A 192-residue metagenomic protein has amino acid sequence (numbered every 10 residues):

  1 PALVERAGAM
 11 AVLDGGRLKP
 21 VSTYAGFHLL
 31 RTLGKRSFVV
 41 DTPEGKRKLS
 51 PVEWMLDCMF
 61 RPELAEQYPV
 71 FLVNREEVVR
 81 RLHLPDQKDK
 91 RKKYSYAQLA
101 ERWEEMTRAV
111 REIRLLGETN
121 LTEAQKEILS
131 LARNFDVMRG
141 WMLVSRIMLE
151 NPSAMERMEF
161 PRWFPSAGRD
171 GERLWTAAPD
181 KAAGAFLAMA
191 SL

Functional and structural regions predicted by a protein language model:
P1-L192: Soluble extramembrane regions of membrane proteins in the secretory/endomembrane system
